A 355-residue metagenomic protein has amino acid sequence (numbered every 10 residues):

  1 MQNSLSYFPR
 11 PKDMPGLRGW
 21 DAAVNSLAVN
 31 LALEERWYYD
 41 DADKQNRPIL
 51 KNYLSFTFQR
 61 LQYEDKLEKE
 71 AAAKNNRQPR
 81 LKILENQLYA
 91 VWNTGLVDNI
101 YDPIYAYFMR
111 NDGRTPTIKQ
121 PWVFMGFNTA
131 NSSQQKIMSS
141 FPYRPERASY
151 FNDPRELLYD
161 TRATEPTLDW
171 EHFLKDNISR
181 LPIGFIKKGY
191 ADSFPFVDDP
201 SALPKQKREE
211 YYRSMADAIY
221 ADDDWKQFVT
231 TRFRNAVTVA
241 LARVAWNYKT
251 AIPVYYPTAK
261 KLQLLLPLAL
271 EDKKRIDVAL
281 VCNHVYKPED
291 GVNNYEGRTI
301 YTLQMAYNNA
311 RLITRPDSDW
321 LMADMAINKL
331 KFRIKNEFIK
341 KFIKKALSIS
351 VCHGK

Functional and structural regions predicted by a protein language model:
M1-A259, K340-K355: An acidic, glycine-rich, mixed-charge low-complexity segment common to nucleic-acid enzymes
K261-I334: Compact beta-sheet-dominated globular domain cores
D319-K355: Long, low-complexity intrinsically disordered regions
